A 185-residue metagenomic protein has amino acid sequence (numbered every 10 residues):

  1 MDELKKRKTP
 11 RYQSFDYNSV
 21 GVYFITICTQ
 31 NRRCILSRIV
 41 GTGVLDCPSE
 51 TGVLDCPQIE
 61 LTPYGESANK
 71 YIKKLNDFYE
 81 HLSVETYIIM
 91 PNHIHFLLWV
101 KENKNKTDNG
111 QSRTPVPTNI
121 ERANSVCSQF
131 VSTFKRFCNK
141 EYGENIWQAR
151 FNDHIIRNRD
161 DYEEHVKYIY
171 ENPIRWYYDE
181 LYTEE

Functional and structural regions predicted by a protein language model:
M1-E185: Short catalytic/metal-binding and nucleic-acid-binding patches
